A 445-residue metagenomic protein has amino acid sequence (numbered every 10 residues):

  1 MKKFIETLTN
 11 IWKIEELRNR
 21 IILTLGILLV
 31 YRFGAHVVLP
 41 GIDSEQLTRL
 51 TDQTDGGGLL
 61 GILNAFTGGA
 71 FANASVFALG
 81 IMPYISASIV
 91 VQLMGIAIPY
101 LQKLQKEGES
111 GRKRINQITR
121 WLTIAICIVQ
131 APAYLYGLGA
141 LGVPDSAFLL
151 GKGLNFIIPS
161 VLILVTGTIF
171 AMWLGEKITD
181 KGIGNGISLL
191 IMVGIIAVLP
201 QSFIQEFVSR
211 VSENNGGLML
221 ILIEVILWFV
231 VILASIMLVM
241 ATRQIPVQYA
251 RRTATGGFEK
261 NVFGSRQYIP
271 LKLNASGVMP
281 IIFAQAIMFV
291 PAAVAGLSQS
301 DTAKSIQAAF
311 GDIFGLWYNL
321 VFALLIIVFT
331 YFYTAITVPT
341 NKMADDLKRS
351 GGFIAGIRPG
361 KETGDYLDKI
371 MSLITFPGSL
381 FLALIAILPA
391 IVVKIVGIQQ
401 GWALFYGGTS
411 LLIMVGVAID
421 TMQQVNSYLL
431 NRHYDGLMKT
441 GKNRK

Functional and structural regions predicted by a protein language model:
M1-Q105, S110-K445: N-terminal cationic and glycine-rich segments that engage phosphates or anionic surfaces
